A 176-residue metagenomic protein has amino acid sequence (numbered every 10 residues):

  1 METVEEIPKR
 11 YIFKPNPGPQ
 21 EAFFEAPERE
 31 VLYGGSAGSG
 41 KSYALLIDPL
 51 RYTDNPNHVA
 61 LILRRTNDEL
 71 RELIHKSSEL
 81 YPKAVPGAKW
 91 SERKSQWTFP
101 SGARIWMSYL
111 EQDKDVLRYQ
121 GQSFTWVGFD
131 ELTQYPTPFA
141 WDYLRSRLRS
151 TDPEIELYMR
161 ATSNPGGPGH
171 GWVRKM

Functional and structural regions predicted by a protein language model:
M1-M176: Phosphate/NTP-binding elements of NTP-utilizing enzymes
